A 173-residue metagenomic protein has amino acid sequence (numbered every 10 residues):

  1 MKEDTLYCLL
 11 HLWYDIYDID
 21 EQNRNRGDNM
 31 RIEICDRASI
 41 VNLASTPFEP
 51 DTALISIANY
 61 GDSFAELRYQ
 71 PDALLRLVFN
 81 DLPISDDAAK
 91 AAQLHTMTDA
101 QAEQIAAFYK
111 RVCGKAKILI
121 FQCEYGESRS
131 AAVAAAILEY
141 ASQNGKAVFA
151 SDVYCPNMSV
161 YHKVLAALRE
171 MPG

Functional and structural regions predicted by a protein language model:
T5-N29: Short, Lys/Arg-enriched N-terminal segments with co-localized hydrophobic residues within the first ~10-30 amino acids
M30-L77: Glycine-rich, flexible N-terminal cofactor/catalytic loop recognition
D72-P83, H95: Acidic, aromatic-enriched beta-alpha/helix-loop junctions
P83-L119: Helix-loop module immediately N-terminal to the HCX5R catalytic loop in PTP-like cysteine phosphatase domains
E103, A107, C113, E124-E127 (+1 more regions): Recognition helices and adjacent regulatory flanks at domain boundaries
R111-A141: Catalytic cysteine-centered active loop of the rhodanese-like fold, especially the PTP/DSP P-loop
A135, Q143-G173: Cysteine-dependent PTP/DSP-like catalytic domain, specifically the C-terminal lobe
